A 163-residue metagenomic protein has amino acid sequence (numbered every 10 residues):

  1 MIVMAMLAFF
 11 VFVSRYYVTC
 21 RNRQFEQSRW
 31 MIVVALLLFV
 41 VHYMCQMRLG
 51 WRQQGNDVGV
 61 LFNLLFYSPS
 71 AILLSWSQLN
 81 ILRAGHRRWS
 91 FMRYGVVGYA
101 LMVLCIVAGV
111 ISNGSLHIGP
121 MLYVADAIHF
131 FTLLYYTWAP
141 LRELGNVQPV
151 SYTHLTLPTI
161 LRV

Functional and structural regions predicted by a protein language model:
M1, G109-R142: Extracellular-loop-to-transmembrane junctions of the mid-late helices
M1-R15, Q27-G50, F66-I72, V97-I106: Hydrophobic alpha-helical transmembrane segments of multi-pass membrane proteins
F10-F12, L74-N80, L133-V150: Alpha-helical transmembrane segments in multipass membrane proteins, preferentially the mid-helix core
Y16-R29, N80-F91, L116-I118, N146-Y152: Membrane-interface helix-boundary motifs at transmembrane edges
R29-I32, N63-F66, S70, L122-T132: Alpha-helical transmembrane segments of integral membrane proteins, emphasizing hydrophobic/aromatic residues
V41-N63, G109-I118: Helix-loop junctions on the outward
I81-A108, L122-H129, L155: The cytoplasmic-loop to transmembrane-helix boundary for the fourth helix
T153-T159: Conserved small/polar residues in nucleotide/adenosyl-binding loops
